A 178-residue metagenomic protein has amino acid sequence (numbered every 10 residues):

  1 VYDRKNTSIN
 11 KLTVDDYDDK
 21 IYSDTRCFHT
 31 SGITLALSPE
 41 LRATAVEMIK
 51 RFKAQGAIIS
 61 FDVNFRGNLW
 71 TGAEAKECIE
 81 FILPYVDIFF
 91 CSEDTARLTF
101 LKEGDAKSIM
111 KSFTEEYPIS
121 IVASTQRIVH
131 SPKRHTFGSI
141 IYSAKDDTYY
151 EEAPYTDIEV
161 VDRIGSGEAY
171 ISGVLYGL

Functional and structural regions predicted by a protein language model:
V1-G32: Conserved N-terminal subdomain of the carbohydrate kinase-like
K5, I33, N64-N68, D94 (+1 more regions): Active-site beta-loop-alpha junctions enriched in small/polar residues
T13-S23, L41-R51, A75-F81, K111 (+1 more regions): Short amphipathic alpha-helices and their capping/turn segments at secondary-structure boundaries
T34-A43, T71, T99-K102: Glycine/threonine-rich flexible loop motifs
Q55, L69-D146: Conserved phosphate/ATP/ADP-binding segment of small-molecule kinases
I59-S60: Hydrophobic beta-strand scaffold residues
Y149-G165: Short pre-catalytic strand/loop immediately N-terminal to key active-site residues, enriched for Gly-Thr
V160-L178: Short, small-residue alpha-helix embedded
